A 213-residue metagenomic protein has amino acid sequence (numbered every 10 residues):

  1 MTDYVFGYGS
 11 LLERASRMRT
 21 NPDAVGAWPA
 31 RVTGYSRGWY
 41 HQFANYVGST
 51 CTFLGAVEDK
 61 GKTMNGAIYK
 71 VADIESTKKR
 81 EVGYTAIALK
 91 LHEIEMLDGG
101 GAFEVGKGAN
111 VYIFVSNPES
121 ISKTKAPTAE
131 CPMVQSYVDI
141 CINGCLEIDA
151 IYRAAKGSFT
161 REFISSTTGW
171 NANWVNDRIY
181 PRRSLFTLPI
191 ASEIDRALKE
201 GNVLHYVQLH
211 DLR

Functional and structural regions predicted by a protein language model:
M1-R213: A glycine-rich, hydrophobic/aromatic-adjacent loop/helix-cap motif
